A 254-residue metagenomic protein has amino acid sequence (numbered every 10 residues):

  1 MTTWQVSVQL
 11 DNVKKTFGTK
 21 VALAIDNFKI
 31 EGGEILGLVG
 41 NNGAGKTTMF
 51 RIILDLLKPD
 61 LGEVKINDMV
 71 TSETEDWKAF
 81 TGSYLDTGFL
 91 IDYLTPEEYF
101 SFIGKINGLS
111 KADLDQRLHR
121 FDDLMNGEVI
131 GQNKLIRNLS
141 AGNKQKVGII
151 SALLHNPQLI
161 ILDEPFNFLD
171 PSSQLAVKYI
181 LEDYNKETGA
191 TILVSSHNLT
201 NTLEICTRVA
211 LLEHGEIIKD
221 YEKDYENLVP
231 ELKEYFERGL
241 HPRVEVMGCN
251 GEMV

Functional and structural regions predicted by a protein language model:
V39-N41: The feature captures the beta-strand-to-loop junction immediately N-terminal to the Walker
L54: Helix-to-loop junction immediately C-terminal to a conserved catalytic motif
G62-W77, K219: Conserved ABC transporter NBD signature motif
L135-L139: Conserved ABC ATPase signature
I160-E164: Catalytic Walker B motif of ABC-type/P-loop ATPase nucleotide-binding domains
S195-H197: H-loop/switch region of ABC-family ATPase nucleotide-binding domains
